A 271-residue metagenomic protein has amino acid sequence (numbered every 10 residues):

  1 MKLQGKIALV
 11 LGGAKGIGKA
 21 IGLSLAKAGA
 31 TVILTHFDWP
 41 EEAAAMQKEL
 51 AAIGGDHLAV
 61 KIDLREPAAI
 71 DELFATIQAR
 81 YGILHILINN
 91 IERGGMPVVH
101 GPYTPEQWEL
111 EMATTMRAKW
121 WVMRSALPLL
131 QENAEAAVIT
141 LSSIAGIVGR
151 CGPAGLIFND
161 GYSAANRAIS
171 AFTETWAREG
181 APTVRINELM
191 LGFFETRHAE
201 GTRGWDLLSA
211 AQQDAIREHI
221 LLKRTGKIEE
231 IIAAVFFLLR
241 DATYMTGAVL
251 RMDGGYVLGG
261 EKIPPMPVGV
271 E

Functional and structural regions predicted by a protein language model:
K2, R224-M252, V257: C-terminal substrate-recognition "lid" of short-chain dehydrogenase/reductases
K6, G54-D56, I83-L84, L130-I144 (+3 more regions): Active-site loop of short-chain dehydrogenase/reductase
I7, A14-K15: Conserved glycine-rich cofactor-binding loop
A28-A45: Conserved glycine-rich Rossmann-like NAD(P)H-binding loop of the short-chain dehydrogenase/reductase
A44, K48, P153-G155, E188-H219 (+1 more regions): A glycine/serine/threonine-rich, flexible loop-to-helix segment that serves as the NAD(P) cofactor-binding "lid"
E92-G94, Q131, I139-A168, T173-A181 (+2 more regions): Catalytic loop of short-chain dehydrogenase/reductase
V98-M112, I216: Substrate-binding pocket helix/loop in short-chain dehydrogenase/reductase
